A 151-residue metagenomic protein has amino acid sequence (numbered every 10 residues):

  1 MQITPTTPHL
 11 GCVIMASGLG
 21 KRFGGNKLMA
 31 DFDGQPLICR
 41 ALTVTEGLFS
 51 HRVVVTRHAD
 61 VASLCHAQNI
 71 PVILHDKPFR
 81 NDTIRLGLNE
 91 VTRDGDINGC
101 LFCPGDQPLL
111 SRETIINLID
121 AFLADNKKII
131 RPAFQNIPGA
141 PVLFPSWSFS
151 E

Functional and structural regions predicted by a protein language model:
I3-A59: N-terminal glycine-rich phosphate-binding loop and ensuing alpha1 helix
G24-K27, A67, L86, E113: Generic recognition of short, well-ordered alpha-helical segments
M29, V72-I73, I129: Conserved beta-strand scaffold positions in the cores of enzyme catalytic domains, especially in NTP/NDP-utilizing
V55-R57, I73-D76, P132: Conserved beta-strand termini and adjacent loop/short-helix elements that scaffold enzyme active sites in alpha/beta
D60-A67: Acidic helix N-cap motif at the loop->helix transition within catalytic regions of sugar-transfer enzymes
N69-N81: Conserved donor nucleotide-binding strand/loop of the catalytic core
F79-S150: Conserved beta-loop-beta/alpha segment of the NTase-like Rossmann-fold superfamily that binds/positions NTPs
